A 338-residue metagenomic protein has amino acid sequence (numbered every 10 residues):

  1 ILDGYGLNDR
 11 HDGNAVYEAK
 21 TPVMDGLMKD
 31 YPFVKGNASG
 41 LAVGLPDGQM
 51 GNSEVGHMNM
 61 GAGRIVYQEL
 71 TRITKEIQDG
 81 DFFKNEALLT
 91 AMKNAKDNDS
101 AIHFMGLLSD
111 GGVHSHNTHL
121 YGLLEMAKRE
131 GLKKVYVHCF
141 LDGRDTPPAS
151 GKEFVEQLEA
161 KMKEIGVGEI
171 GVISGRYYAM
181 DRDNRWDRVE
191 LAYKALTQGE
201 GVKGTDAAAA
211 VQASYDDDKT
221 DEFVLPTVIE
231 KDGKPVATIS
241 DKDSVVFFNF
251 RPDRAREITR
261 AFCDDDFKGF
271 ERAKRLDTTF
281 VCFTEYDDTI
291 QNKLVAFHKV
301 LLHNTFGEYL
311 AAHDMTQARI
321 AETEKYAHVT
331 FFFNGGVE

Functional and structural regions predicted by a protein language model:
I1-G4, V245-N249: Short, hydrophobic/glycine-enriched beta-strand segments
G4-G6, C263: N-terminal basic, low-complexity leaders that serve as flexible interaction/assembly modules and, when applicable, as
G6-Y177, D187, L191, R275-G307 (+2 more regions): Active-site nucleophile/metal-coordination loop of metallo-enzymes that catalyze phosphate/sulfate and related
D99-S100, S240-K242: Short hydrophobic "helix-edge" motifs at membrane interfaces and signal-peptide entry regions
G112, D181, F247: Glycine- and other small-residue-rich loops at beta-strand/loop junctions that grip anionic moieties
T146-K234, T238-S240, F250, A255 (+1 more regions): Long, well-ordered, tryptophan-enriched scaffold segments
